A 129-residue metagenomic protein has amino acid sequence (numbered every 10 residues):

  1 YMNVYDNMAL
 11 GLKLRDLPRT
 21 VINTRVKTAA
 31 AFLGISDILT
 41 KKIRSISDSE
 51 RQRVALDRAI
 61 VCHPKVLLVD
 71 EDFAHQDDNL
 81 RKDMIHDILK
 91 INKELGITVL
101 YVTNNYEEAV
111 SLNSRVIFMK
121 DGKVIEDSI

Functional and structural regions predicted by a protein language model:
T20-I38, L89-K90: Conserved ABC ATPase "signature" region
K42-I46, E50: Conserved ABC ATPase signature
L56: Hydrophobic anchor residue at the start of the ABC signature
H63: Conserved catalytic motifs of ABC-family nucleotide-binding domains
L67-E71: Catalytic Walker B motif of ABC-type/P-loop ATPase nucleotide-binding domains
R81-L95: Helical segment within the ABC ATPase nucleotide-binding domain
G96-V102: Conserved H-loop
